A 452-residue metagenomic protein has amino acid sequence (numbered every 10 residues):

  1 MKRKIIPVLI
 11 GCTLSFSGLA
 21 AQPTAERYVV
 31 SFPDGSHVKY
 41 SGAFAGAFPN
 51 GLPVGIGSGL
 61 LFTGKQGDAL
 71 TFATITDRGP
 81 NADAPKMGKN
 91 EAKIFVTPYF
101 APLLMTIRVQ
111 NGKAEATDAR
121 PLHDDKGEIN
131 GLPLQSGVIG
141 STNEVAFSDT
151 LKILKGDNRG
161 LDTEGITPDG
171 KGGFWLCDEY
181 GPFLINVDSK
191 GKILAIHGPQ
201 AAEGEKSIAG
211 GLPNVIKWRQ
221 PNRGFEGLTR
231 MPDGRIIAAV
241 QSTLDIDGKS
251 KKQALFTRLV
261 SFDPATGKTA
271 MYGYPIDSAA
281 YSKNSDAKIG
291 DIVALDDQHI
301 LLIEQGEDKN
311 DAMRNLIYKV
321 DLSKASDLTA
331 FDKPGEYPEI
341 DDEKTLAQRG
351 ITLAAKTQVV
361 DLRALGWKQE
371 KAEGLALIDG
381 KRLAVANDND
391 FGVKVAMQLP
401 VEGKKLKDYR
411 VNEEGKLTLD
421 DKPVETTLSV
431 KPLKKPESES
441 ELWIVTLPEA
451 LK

Functional and structural regions predicted by a protein language model:
M1-A20: Gram-negative bacterial Sec-dependent N-terminal signal peptides
A21-K452: Sequence/structural signature of beta-propeller domains
